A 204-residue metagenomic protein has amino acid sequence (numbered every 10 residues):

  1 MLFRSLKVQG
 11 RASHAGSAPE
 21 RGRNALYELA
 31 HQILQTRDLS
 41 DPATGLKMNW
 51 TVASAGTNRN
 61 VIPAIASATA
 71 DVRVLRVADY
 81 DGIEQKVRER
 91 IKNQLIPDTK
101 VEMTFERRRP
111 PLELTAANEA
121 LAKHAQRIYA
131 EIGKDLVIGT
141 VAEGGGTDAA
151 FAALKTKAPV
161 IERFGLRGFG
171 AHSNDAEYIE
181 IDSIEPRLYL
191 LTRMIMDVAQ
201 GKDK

Functional and structural regions predicted by a protein language model:
M1, S5-K204: Metal-dependent amide/peptide-bond hydrolase catalytic core, centered on the "pita-bread" metallohydrolase fold
